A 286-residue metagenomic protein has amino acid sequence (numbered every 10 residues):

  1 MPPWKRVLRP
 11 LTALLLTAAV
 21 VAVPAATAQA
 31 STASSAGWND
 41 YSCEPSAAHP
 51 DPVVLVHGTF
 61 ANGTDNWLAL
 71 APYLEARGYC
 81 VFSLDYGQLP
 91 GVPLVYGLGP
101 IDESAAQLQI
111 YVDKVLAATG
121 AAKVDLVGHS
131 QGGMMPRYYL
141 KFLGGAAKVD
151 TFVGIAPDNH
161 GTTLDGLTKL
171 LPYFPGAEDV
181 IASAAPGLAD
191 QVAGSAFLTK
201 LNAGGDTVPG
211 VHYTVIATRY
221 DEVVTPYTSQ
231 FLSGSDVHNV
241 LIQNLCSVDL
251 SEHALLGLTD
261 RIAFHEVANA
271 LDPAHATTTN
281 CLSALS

Functional and structural regions predicted by a protein language model:
M1-A30: Secretory targeting and sorting signals
A30-A47, A117, H160, D165-A185 (+2 more regions): Composition-driven, intrinsically disordered low-complexity tracts enriched in small residues
T32-K123, L170, F174-V180: Active-site catalytic motif of lipid deacylating hydrolases and related acyltransferases
P45-H49, E75-A76, A118-T119, V127-G128 (+3 more regions): Extracellular/periplasmic catalytic domains that process cell-envelope and extracellular macromolecules
V56-H57, V81, D102-N202: Serine-dependent carboxylesterase/thioesterase catalytic core of lipase-like alpha/beta-hydrolase/SGNH enzymes
G58-N62, G87-G91, H129-M134, P157-T162 (+2 more regions): Solvent-exposed loop/turn segments at secondary-structure junctions within structured extracellular/periplasmic domains
G187-V224: The feature captures the conserved acid-bearing segment of alpha/beta-hydrolase catalytic domains
P209-S286: C-terminal catalytic-base region of ester-bond hydrolases, centering on the histidine of the charge-relay
